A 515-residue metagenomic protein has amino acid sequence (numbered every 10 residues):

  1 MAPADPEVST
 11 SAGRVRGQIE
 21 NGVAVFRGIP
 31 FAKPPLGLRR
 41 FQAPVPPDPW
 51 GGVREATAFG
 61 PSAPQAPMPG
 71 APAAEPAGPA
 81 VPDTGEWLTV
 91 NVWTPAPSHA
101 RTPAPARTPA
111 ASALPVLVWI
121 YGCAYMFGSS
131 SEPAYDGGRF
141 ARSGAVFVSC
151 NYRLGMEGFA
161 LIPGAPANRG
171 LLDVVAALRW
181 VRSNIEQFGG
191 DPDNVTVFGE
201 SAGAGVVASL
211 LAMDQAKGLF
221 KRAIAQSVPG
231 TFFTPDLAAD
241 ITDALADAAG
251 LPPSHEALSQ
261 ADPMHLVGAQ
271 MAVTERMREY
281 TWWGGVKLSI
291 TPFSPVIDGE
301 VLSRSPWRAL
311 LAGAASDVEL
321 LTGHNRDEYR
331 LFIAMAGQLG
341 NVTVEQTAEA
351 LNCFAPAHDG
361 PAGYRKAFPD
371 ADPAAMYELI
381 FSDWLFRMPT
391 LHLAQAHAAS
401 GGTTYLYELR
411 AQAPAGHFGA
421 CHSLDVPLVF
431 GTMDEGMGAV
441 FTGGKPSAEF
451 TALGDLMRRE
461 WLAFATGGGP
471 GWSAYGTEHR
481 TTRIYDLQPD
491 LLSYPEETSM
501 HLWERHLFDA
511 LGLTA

Functional and structural regions predicted by a protein language model:
M1-N168, P192, S289, A439-M457 (+4 more regions): Non-catalytic accessory segments of hydrolases
N21, V25-P49, A334-A355, Y475-T481: Short Gly/aromatic-enriched secondary-structure transition segments
F31, W50, L258, V426-L428 (+1 more regions): Bulky hydrophobic/aromatic "packing anchor" residues in well-ordered structure
P72-H255, M277, R304, A309-F332: Serine-hydrolase-like catalytic core of hydrolytic proteins
L117, V175-L178, R182, A208 (+12 more regions): Non-transmembrane alpha-helical segments in soluble domains of secreted/periplasmic/extracellular proteins
R153-G155, F198-A202, E408-G416, W472-R480: Short, solvent-exposed turn/loop segments enriched in Gly/Ser/Thr/Pro and often Arg
R182-I185, D214, A249, F368 (+2 more regions): Sec/Tat-exported extracytoplasmic proteins
A257, L266-A448, E460: Substrate-gating cap/lid region and adjacent catalytic-acid/histidine neighborhood within extracellular/lumenal
